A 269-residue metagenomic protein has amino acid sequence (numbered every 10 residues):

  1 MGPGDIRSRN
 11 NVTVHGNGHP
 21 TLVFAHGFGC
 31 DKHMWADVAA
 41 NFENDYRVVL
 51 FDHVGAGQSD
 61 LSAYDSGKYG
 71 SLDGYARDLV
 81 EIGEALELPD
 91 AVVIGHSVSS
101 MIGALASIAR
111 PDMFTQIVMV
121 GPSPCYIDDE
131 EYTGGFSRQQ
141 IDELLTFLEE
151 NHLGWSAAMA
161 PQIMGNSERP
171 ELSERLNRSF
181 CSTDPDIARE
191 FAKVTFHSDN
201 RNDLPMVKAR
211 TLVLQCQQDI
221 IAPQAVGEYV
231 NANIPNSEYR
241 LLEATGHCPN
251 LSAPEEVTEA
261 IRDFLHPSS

Functional and structural regions predicted by a protein language model:
G2, S8, A40, L50-V98 (+1 more regions): Active-site loop/oxyanion-hole signature of alpha/beta-hydrolase fold enzymes
N10-K68: Conserved HGGG/HGGXW glycine-rich cap/lid loop of the alpha/beta-hydrolase fold
H26-F28, A91, G95-S97, C216: Conserved alpha/beta-hydrolase "nucleophile elbow" surrounding the catalytic nucleophile
A104-A109, M113-E150: Flexible "cap/lid" loop of the alpha/beta hydrolase fold
D128-F136, T146-P205: Conserved alpha/beta-hydrolase catalytic His-Asp/Glu region
V207, V213-Q215: Short beta-strand/loop motif that positions the catalytic acidic residue of the alpha/beta-hydrolase fold
Q218-A222: Acidic catalytic loop of the alpha/beta-hydrolase fold
S237-S269: Catalytic active-site module of serine/aspartate enzymes centered on a nucleophile-bearing elbow/loop
